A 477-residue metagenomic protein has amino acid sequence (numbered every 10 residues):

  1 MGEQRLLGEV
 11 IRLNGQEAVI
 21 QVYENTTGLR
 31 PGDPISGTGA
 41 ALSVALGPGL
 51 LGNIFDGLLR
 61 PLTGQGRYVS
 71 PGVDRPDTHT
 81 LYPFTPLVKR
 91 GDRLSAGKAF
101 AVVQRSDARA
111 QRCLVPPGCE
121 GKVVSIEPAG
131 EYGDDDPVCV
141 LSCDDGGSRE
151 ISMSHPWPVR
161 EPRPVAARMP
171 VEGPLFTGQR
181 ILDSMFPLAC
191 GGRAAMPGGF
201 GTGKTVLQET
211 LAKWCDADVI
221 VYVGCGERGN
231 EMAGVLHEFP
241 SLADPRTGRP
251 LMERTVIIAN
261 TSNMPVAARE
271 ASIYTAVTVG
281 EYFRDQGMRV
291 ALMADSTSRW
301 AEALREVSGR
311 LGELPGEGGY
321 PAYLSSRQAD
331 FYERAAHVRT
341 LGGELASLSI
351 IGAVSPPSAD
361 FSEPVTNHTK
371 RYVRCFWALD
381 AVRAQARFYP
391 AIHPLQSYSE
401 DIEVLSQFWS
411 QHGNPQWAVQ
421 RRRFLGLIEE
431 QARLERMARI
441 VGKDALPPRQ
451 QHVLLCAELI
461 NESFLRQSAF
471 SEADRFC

Functional and structural regions predicted by a protein language model:
M1, L13-N14, Q21-T26, G39-A40 (+4 more regions): A structural micro-motif recognizing beta-strand termini and the immediately following turn/loop segments
M1-G64, Y68-S70: N-terminal accessory targeting/assembly segments
G2, A40-A41, L59, A99 (+4 more regions): Short, surface-exposed secondary-structure boundary micro-motifs
L7-E9, V22, G37-A41, R112 (+5 more regions): Short beta-alpha junctions and helix-cap segments that line functional grooves
Q16-A18, A40, C119-V123, D183 (+3 more regions): Metallocofactor- and cofactor-centric catalytic cores in central/energy metabolism, strongly enriched
G64-R105, R109-P116, V123, G133-R193 (+3 more regions): P-loop NTPase nucleotide-binding/switch module
S184-M185, G191-C477: P-loop NTPase catalytic core
